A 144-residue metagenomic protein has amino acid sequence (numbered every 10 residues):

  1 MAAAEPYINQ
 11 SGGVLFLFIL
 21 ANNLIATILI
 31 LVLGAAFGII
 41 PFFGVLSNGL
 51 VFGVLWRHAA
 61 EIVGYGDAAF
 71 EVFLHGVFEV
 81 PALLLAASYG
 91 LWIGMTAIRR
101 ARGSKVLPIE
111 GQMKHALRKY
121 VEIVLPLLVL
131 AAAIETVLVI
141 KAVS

Functional and structural regions predicted by a protein language model:
M1, R57-V63, A97-K105: Peri-membrane helix termini and adjoining interfacial loops of integral membrane proteins
M1-L29, A60-D67: Interfacial loop/helix-cap signal at membrane boundaries in integral membrane proteins
A21, I25, L29, L33 (+2 more regions): Hydrophobic alpha-helical transmembrane segments of multipass membrane transporters and ion channels, focusing on
T27-V32, L55, A69, A133: Alpha-helical transmembrane segments of multipass membrane proteins
L31-H58: Transmembrane alpha-helix/helix-exit interface in multi-pass inner-membrane proteins
A59-G76, A132-S144: Interfacial helix-loop-helix junctions of multi-pass membrane proteins
F70-M95: A structural-propensity feature for long, helix-poor, extended segments
S88-S144: Terminal transmembrane helical module of multi-pass membrane proteins
